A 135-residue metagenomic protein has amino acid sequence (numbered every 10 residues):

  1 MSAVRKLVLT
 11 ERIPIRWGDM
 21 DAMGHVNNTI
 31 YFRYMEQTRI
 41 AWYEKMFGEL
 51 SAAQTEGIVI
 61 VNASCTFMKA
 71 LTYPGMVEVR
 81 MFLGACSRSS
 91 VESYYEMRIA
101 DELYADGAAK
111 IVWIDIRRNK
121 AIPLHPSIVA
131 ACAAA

Functional and structural regions predicted by a protein language model:
S2-N62, I116-A135: Hot-dog-fold acyl-thioester-processing enzymes
A3-E11, F67, L71-Y73, G84-A135: HotDog/MaoC-like acyl-thioester-processing domains
M35-T38, F47, L71, V77 (+2 more regions): Generic alpha-helical secondary structure signal
G57, V61, C65-M76: Helix-adjacent hinge/juxtasegments
I58, E78, S90-E92: Structural motif
V77, M81-L83: OB-fold and OB-like beta-barrel modules that bind single-stranded nucleic acids
